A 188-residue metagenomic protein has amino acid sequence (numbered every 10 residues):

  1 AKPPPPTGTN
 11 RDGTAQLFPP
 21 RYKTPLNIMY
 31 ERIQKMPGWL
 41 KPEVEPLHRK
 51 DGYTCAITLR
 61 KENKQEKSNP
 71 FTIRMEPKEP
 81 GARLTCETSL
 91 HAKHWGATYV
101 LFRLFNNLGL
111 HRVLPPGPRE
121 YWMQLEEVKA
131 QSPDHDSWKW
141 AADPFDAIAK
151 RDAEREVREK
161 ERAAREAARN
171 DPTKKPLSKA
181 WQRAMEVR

Functional and structural regions predicted by a protein language model:
A1-T72, E87-H94, T98-R188: N-terminal segment of the canonical double-stranded RNA-binding domain
E79-P80, G96: Bromodomain acetyl-lysine reader domains
